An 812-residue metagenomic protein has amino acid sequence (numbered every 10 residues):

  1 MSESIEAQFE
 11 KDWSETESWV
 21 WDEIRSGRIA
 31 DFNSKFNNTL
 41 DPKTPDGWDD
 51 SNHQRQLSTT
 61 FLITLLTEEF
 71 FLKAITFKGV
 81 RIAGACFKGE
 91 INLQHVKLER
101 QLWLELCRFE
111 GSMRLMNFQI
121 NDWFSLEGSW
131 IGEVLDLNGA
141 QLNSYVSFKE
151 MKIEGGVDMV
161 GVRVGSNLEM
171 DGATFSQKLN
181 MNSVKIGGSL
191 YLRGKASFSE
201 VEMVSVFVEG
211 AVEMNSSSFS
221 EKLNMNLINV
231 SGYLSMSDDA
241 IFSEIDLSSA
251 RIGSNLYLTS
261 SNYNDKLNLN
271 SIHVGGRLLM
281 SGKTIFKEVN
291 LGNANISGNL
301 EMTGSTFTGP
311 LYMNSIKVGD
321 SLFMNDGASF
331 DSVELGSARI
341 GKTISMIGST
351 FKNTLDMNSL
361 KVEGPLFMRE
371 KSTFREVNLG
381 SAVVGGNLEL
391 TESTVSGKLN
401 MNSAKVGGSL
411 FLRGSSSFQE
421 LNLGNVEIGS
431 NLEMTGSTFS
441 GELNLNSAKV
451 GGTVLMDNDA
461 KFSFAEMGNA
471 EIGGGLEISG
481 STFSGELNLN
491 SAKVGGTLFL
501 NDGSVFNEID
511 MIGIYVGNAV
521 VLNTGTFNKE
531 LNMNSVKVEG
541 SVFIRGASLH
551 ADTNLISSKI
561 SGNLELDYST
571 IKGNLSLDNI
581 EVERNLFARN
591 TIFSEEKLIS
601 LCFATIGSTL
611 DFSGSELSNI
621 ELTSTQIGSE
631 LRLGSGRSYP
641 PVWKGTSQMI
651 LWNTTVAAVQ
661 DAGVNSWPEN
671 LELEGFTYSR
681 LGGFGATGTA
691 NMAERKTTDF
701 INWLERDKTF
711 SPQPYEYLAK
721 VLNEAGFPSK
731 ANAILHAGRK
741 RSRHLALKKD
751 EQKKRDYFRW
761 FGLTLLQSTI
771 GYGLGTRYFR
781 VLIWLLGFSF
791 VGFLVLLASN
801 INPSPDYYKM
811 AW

Functional and structural regions predicted by a protein language model:
M1-F761: N-terminal leader/targeting and pre-domain segments
K754-W812: Core alpha-helical transmembrane segments of integral membrane proteins
